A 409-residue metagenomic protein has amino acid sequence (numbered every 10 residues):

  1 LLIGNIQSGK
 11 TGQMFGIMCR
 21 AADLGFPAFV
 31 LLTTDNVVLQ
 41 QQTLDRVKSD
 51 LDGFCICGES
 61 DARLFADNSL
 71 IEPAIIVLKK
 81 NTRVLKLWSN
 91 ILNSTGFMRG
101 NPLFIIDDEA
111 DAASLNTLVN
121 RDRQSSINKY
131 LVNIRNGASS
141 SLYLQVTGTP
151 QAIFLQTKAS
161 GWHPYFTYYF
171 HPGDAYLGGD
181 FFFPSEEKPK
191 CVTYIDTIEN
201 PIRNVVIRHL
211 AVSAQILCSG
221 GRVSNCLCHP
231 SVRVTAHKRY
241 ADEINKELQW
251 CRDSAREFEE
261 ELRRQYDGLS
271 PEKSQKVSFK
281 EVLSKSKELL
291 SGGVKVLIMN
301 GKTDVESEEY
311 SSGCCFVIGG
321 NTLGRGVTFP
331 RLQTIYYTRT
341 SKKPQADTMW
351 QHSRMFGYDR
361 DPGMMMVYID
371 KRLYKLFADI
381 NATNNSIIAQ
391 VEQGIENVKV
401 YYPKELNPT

Functional and structural regions predicted by a protein language model:
L2: Hydrophobic anchor at the beta1->P-loop junction of P-loop NTPases
K10-C19: Motif I (Walker A/P-loop) of helicase-class P-loop NTPases
Q13, F26-L51, K80-N81, V232-R233: Conserved Walker A/P-loop ATP-binding site and its immediately adjacent core in helicase/helicase-like ATPase domains
L44, G53-C55, P102-I105, G220-F316 (+1 more regions): Conserved C-terminal RecA-like helicase domain
G58-E109, A113-I134, G319-G320: Conserved RecA-like ASCE ATPase "motif II neighborhood" in helicase/translocase motors
I71, N101-D107, D111, V119-L217 (+3 more regions): Conserved P-loop NTPase catalytic core
V192-K273, F356-T409: C-terminal helicase lobe and adjacent C-terminal extensions/tails of nucleic-acid helicase motors
M299-K375: Conserved RecA-like P-loop NTPase helicase motor core
